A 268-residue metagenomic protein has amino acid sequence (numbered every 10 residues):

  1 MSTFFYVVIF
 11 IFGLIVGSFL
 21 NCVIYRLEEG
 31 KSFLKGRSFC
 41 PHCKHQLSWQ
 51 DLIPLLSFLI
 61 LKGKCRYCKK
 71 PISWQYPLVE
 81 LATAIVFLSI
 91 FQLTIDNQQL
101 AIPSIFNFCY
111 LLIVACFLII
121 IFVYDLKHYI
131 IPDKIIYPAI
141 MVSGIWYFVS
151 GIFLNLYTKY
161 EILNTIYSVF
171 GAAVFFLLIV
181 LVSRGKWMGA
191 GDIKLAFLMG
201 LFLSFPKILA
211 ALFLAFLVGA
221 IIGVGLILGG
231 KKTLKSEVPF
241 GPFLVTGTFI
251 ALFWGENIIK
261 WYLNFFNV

Functional and structural regions predicted by a protein language model:
S2-I15, F87, G151, Y157 (+1 more regions): Hydrophobic alpha-helical transmembrane segments
I9, L111-V218, W261-V268: Functional transmembrane core segments of multi-pass inner-membrane proteins
L20, I24, V86, I90 (+7 more regions): Alpha-helical membrane-inserting segments
L20-Q75, F240: Membrane-proximal soluble regions of multi-pass membrane proteins
N21-R26, K62-K70, L118-I130, L177-W187 (+1 more regions): C-terminal ends of transmembrane helices
R26-L34, Q92, D96, L126 (+6 more regions): Transmembrane helix-loop junctions in multipass membrane proteins, especially transporters and channels
L93, Q99-L100, Y160: Cationic, low-complexity basic patches in intrinsically disordered or flexible, solvent-exposed regions
G225-I250: Interfacial loop-to-transmembrane junctions
